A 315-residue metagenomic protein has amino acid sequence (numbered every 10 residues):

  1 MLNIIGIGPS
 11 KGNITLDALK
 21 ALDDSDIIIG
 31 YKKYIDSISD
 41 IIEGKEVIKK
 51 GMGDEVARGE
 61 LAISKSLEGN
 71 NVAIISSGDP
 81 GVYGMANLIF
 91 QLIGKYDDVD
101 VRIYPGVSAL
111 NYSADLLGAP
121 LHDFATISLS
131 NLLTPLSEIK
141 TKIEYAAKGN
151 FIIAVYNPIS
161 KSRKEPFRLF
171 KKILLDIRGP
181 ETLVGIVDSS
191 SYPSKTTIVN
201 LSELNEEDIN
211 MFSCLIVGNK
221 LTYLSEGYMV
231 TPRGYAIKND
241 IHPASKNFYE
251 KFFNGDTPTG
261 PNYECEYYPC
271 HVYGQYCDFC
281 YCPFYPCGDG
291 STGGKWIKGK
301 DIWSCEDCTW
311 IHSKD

Functional and structural regions predicted by a protein language model:
M1-I5, N70-S76, F124, G149-V155 (+1 more regions): Generic beta-sheet signal
M1-V101: Class I S-adenosyl-L-methionine
I5-G6, I74-S77, I127-S130, V155-Y156 (+2 more regions): Short beta-strand segments
I7-N13, T134-L136, T197-V199: Short gly/ser/thr-rich secondary-structure transition/capping motifs
S10, V82-G149: Class I SAM-dependent methyltransferase SAM-binding "motif I" and its flanking Rossmann-like core
K148-P243: A contiguous loop/helix-start segment that scaffolds small-molecule binding in enzyme catalytic cores
P243-D315: Cysteine-centered metal-binding/redox modules
